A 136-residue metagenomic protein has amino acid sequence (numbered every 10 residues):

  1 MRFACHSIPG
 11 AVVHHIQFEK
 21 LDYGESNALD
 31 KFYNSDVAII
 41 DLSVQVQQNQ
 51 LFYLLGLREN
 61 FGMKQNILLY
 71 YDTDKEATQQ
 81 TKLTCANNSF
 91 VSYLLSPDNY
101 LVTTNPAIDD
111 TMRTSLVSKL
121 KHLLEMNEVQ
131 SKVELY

Functional and structural regions predicted by a protein language model:
M1-G24, D30-S35: Conserved N-terminal substructure of TIR/SEFIR domains
C5-V12, V46, L120, L124 (+1 more regions): Eukaryotic basic, amphipathic alpha-helical target segments in cytosolic regions
H15, N66, F90-S92: Conserved beta-strand scaffold positions in the cores of enzyme catalytic domains, especially in NTP/NDP-utilizing
Q17-E19, Y70, L94-S96: Residues at the C-termini of beta-strands that transition into short coil/loop
G24-E25, L51: Amphipathic coiled-coil/heptad-repeat helices and related helical stalk/stem segments that mediate oligomerization
K31-K64, Y71-T73: Conserved beta-strand-loop-alpha-helix hinge of the TIR/SEFIR fold
F61-Q79, L83-N87: Gly/Pro- and small hydrophobic-enriched strand-loop and loop-to-helix capping segments that sit at the rims
T84-Y136: C-terminal interaction surface of TIR/SEFIR-family domains
